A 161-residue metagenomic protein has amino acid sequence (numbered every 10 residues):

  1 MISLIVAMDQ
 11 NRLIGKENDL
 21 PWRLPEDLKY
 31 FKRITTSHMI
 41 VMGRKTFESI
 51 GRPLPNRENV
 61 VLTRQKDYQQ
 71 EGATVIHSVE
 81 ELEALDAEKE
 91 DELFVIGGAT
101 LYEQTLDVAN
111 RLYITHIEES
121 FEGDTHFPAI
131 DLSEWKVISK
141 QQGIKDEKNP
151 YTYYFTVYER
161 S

Functional and structural regions predicted by a protein language model:
M1-S161: Enzymes that bind and transform nitrogen-containing heteroaromatic metabolites
